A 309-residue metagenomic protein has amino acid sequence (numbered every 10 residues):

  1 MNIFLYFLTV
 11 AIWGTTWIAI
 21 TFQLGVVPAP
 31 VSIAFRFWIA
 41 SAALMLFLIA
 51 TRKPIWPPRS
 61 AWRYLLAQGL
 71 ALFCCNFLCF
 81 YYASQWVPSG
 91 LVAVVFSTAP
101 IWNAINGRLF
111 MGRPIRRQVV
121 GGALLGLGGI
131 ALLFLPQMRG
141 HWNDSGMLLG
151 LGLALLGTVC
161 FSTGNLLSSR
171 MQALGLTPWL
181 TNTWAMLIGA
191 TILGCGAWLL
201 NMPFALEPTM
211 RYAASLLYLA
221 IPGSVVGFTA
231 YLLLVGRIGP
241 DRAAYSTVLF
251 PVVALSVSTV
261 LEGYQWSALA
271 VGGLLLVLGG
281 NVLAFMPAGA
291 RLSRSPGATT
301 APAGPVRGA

Functional and structural regions predicted by a protein language model:
M1-A34, N143-R170, G189-I192, T299-A309: Glycine-/small-residue-enriched transmembrane alpha-helix faces in small-molecule transporters and effluxers
M1-N2, V26-P30, A34, P57-R63 (+3 more regions): Juxtamembrane helix-entry segments on the extracytoplasmic side of multipass membrane proteins
I12, T16-A19, M45-F96, L132 (+1 more regions): Specific transmembrane alpha-helical segments of multi-pass solute transporters/efflux pumps, especially DMT/EamA
G25-C75, W102, V159-L167, N182-N201 (+2 more regions): Transmembrane alpha-helices of multi-pass small-molecule transport proteins
I33-F35, F77, L91-T98, L167-A190 (+1 more regions): Helix-helix packing/entry segments at the starts of transmembrane helices
L44, I115-Q137, L193, V248 (+2 more regions): Hydrophobic transmembrane alpha-helices of multi-pass small-molecule transport proteins
L46-T51, I55-W56, A99-L127, V252-G272: C-terminal transmembrane-helix exit sites in multi-pass transporters
S60-A67, I115-L127, G175-W184, G239: Cytoplasmic-side transmembrane-helix entry/capping segments in multi-pass membrane proteins
